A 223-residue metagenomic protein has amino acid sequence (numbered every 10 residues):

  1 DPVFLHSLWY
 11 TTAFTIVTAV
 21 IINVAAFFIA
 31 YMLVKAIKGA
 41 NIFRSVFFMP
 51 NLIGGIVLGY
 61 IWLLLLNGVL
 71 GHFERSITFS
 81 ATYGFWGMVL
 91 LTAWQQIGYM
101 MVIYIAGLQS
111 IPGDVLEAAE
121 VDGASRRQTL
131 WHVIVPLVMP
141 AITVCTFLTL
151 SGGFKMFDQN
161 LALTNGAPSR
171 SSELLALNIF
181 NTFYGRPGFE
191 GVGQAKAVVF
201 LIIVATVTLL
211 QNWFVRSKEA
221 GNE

Functional and structural regions predicted by a protein language model:
D1-E223: A structural signal for multi-pass alpha-helical bundles of membrane permease subunits that mediate small-molecule
